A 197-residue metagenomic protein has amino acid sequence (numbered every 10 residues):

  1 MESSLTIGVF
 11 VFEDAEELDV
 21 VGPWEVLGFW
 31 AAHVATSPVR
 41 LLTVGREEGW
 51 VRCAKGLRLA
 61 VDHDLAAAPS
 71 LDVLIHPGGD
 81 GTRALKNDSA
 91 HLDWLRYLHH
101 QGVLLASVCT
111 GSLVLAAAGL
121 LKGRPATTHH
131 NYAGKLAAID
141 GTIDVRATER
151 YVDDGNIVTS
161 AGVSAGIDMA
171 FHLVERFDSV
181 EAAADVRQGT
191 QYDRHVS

Functional and structural regions predicted by a protein language model:
M1-L105, L113-A117, G123, G134-T148 (+1 more regions): Extended, subdomain-level signal for the structured scaffold at the beginning of enzyme domains
G49, G155-N156: Beta-strand-connecting loop/turn residues
A126: Anionic-ligand binding patches
N131: NAD(P)-dependent dehydrogenases' Rossmann-like dinucleotide-binding region
N156-G162: A short glycine-threonine-serine/GTX helix/turn-capping micro-motif
